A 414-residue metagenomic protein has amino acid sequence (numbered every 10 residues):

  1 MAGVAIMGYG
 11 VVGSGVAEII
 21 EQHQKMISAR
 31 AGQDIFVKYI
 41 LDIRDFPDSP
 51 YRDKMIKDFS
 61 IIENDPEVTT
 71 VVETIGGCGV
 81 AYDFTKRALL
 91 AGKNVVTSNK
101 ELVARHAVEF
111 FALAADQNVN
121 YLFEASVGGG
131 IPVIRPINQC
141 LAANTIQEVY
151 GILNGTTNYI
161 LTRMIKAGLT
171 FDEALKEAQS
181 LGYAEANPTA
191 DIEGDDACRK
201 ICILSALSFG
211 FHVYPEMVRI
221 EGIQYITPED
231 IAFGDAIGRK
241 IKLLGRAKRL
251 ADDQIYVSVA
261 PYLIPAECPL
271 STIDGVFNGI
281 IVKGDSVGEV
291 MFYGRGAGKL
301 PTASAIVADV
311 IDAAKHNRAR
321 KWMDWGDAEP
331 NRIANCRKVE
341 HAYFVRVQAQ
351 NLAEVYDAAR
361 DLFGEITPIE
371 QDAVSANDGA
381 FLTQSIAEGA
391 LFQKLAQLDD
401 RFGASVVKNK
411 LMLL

Functional and structural regions predicted by a protein language model:
G13-S14: N-terminal Rossmann-fold NAD(P) dinucleotide-binding loop
Q22-S49: NAD(P)-binding Rossmann-fold cofactor-contacting core
K57-S98: Rossmann-fold NAD(P) dinucleotide-binding segment
A81-A91, S98-N138: Rossmann-fold NAD(P)-binding glycine/threonine-rich loop
Q139-E193, A197-L204: Conserved anion/nucleotide-ligand pocket segment
L175-T272, F277-G279: Substrate-binding/catalytic subdomain of NAD(P)-dependent oxidoreductase enzymes
P269-W325, P330-K338: ATP-dependent carboxylate/acyl-activation modules
V310-L414: A conserved regulatory-domain signal marking ACT and ACT-like small-molecule sensing domains and adjacent regulatory
